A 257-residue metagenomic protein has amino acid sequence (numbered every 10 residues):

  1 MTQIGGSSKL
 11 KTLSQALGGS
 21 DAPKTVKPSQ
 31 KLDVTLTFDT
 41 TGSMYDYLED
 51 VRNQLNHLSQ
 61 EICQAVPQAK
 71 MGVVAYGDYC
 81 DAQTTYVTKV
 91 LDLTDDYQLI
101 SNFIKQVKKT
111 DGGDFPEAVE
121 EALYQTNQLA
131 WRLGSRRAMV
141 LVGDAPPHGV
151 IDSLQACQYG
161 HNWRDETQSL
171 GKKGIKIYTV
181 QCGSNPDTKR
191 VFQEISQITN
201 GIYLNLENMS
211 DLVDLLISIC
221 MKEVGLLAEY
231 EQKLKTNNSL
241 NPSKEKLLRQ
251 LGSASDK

Functional and structural regions predicted by a protein language model:
T2-K257: Divalent cation-coordinating acidic motifs and surrounding scaffolds that mediate Ca2+/Mg2+/Mn2+/Zn2+-dependent binding
